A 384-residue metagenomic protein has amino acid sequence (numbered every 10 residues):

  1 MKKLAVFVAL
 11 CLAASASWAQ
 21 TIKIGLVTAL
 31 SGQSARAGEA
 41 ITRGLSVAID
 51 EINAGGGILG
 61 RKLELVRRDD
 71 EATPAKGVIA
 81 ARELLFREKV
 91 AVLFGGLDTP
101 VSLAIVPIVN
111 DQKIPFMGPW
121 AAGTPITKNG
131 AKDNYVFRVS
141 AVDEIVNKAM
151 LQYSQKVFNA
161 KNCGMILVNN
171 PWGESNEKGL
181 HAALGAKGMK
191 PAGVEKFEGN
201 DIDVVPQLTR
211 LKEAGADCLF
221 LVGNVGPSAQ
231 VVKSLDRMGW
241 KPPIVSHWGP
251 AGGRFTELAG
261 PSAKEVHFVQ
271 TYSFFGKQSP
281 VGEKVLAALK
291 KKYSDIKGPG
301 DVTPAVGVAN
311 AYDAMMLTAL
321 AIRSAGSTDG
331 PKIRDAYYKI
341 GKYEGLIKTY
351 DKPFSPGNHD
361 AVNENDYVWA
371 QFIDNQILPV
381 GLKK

Functional and structural regions predicted by a protein language model:
K2-C11, W18-K384: Extracytosolic ligand-binding ectodomains
